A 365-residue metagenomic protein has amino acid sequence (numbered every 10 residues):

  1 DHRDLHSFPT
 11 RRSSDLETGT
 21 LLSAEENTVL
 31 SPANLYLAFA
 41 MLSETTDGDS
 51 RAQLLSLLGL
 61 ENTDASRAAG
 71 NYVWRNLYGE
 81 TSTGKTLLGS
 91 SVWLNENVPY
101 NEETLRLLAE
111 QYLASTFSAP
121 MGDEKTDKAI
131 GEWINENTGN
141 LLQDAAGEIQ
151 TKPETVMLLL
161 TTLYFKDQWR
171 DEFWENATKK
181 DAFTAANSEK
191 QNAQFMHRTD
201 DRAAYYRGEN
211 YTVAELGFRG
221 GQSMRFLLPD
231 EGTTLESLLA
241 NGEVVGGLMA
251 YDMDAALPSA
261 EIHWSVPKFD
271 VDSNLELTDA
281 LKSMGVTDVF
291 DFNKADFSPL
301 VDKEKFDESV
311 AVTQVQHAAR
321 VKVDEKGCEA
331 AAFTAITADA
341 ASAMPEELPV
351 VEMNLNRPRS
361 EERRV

Functional and structural regions predicted by a protein language model:
D1-S13: Short, small-residue-biased leader/transition segments that mark boundaries at the very start of proteins
R11-E17, L163: Low-complexity, Ser/Thr/Pro/Gly-enriched N-terminal "stalk/linker" regions
E17-T86: Post-signal peptide N-terminal segment of secreted/secretory-pathway proteins
E25, A69-G232, A255-E346: Non-catalytic, conformational "gating/processing" segments within enzyme and secreted inhibitor domains
L54-L58, F173-K180, L235-G246: Short Gly/aromatic-enriched secondary-structure transition segments
P229-P258: Internal alpha/beta scaffold segment
E352-R357: Short loop/turn motifs at secondary-structure junctions and domain boundaries
R363-V365: A short, hydrophobic C-terminal helix/tail in secreted or cell-surface proteins
